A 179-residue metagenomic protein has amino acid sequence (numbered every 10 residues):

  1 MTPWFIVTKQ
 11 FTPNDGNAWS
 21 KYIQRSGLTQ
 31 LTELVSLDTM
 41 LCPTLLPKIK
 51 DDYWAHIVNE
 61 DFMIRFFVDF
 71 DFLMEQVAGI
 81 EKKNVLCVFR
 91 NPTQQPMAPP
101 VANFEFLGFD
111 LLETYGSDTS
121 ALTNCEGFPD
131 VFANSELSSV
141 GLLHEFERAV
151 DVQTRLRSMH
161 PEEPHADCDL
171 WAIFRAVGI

Functional and structural regions predicted by a protein language model:
M1-E60, N91-L137, A166-F174: Short aromatic-glycine-(Arg/Gly/Cys) micro-motifs in beta-strand/loop hairpins
T39-P96, S138-L142, R148-I179: Short, mixed-charge low-complexity intrinsically disordered segments
